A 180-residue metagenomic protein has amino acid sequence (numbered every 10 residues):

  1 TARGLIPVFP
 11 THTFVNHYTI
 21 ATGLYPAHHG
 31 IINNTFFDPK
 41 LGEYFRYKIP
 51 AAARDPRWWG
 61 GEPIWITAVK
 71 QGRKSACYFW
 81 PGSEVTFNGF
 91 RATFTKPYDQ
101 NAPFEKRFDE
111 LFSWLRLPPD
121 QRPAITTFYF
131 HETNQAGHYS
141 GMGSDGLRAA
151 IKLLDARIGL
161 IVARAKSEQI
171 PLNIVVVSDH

Functional and structural regions predicted by a protein language model:
T1, I64-I66, V162: Short amphipathic alpha-helical segments and helix-helix/interface helices
T1-H29: Short, structured active-site-proximal loop/turn typified by the sulfatase FGly-forming signature C/S-X-P-X-R
I6-V8, Y78-G82, N173: Acidic carboxylate-rich catalytic motifs and surrounding loops in phosphoryl-/glycosyl-chemistry enzymes
L24-M142: His/Asp/Glu-rich, glycine-adjacent segments that coordinate divalent cations and/or stabilize oxyanion chemistry on
G61, F108, F112, I151-V162: Short, hydrophobic/amphipathic alpha-helical packing segments that form internal helix faces or helix-helix interfaces
G137-R157: Active-site-proximal segments of metal-dependent phosphoesterases and phosphodiesterases across multiple
L153-H180: Metal-dependent active-site segment of extracytoplasmic phospho-/sulfohydrolases and closely related
